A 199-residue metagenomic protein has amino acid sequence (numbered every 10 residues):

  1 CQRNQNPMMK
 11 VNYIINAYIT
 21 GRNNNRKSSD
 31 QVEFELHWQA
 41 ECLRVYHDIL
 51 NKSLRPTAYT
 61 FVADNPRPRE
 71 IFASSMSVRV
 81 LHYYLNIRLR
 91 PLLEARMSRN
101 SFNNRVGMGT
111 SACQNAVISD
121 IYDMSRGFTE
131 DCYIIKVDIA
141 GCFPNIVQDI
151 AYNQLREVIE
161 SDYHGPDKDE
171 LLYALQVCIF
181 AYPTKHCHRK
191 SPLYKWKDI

Functional and structural regions predicted by a protein language model:
C1-R44: Non-catalytic, polymerase-adjacent accessory regions of viral genome-replication enzymes
M8-N24, R55-T60, N86-L92, S125-R126 (+1 more regions): Short, compositionally biased low-complexity segments
N12-I15, Q39, L43, V78-I87 (+4 more regions): Non-catalytic, well-ordered alpha-helical scaffold segments
T20-V32, F61-F72, S98-N100: Glycine-/proline-rich flexible loop or hinge segments
V45-P66, L172-P192: Reverse-transcriptase-like RNA-dependent polymerase core
R67-N100, F143, D198-I199: Conserved pre-motif C helix in the palm subdomain of viral-like polymerases
N86-Q148: Active-site-proximal segment of RNA-dependent polymerases
G127-I199: Conserved polymerase palm-domain catalytic core
